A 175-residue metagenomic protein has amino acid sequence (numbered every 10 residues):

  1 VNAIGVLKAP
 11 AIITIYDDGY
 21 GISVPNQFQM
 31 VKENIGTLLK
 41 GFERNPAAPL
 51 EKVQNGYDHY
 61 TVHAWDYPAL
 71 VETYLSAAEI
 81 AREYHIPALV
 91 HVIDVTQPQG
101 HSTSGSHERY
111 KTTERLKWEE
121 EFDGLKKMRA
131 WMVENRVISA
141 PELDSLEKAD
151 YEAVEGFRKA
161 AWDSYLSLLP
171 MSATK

Functional and structural regions predicted by a protein language model:
V1-L168: Glycine-rich ThDP/TPP pyrophosphate-binding loop and its adjacent helix/strand module within ThDP-dependent enzymes
L169-K175: C-terminal intrinsically disordered, low-complexity extensions immediately downstream of enzyme catalytic cores
